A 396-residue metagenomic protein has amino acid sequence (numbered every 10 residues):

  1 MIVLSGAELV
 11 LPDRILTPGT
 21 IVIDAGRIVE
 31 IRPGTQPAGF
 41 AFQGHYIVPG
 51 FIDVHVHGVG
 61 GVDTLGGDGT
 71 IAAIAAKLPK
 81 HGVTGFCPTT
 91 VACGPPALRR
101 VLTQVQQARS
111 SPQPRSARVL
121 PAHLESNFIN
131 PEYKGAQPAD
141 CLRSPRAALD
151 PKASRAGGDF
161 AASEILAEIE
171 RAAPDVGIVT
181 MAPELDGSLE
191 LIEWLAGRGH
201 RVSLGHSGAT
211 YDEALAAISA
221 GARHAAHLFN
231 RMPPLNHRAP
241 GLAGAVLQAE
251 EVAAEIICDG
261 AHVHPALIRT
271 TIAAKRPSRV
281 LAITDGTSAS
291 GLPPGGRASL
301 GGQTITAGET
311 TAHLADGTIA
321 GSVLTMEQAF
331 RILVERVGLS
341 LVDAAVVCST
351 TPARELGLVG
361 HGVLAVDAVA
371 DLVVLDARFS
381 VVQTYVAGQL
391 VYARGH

Functional and structural regions predicted by a protein language model:
M1-T35, Q389: N-terminal metal-binding scaffold of metallo-dependent hydrolase/deaminase domains
I2-L4, G34-A72, A76, K80: Replace "His-x-His-based motif
A7, R354, V363-H396: C-terminal cap of metal-dependent C-N hydrolases
F51, G58-T64, C87-A97, R231-Q248: Active-site loop-to-helix "anion-binding N-cap" substructures in soluble metabolic enzymes
H57, A72-V101, S116-N130, A173-E184 (+4 more regions): Divalent metal-dependent hydrolysis catalytic cores, especially in the metallo-beta-lactamase
G66-E168: Mid-domain alpha/beta scaffold segments of enzyme catalytic cores
L149-G157, E164-P294: Active-site core of metal-dependent hydrolases
G241-I256, G260, I272-T284, S290-L375: His/Asp/Glu-enriched, well-ordered alpha-helical/loop segment that forms or immediately abuts the divalent-metal
